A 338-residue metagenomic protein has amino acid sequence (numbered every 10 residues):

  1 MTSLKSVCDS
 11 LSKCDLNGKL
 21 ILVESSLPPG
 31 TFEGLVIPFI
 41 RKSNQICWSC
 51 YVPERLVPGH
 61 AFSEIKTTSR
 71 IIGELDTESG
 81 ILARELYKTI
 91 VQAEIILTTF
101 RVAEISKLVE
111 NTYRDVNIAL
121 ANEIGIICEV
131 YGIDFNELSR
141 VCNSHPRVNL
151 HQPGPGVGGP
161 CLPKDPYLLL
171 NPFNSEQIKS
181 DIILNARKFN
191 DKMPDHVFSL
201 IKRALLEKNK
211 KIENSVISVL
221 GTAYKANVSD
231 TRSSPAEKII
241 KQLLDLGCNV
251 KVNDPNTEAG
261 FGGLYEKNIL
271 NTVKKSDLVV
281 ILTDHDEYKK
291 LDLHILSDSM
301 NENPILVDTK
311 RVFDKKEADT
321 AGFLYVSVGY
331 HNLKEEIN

Functional and structural regions predicted by a protein language model:
M1-N338: Structural/interface elements that position substrates and couple domains in central-metabolism enzymes
